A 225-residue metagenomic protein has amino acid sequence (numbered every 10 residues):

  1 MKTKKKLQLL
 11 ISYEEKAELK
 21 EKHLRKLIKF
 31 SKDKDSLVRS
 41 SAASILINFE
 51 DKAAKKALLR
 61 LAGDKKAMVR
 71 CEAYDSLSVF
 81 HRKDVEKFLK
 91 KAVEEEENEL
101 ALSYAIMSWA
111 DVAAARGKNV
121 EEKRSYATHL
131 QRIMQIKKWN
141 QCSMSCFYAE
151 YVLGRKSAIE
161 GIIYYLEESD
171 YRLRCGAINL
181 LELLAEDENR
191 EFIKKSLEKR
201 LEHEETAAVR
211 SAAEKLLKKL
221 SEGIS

Functional and structural regions predicted by a protein language model:
M1-N48, S211-K218: N-terminal alpha-helical scaffold/docking segments in eukaryotic complex subunits
K6-L9, A42, A73, A105 (+3 more regions): Conserved hydrophobic register position within alpha-solenoid helical repeats
I11-E14, I47, S78, A110 (+4 more regions): Structural signature of alpha-helical solenoid repeat scaffolds
A17-F30, D51-G63, R82-E94, A115-M134 (+3 more regions): Amphipathic alpha-helical scaffolding segments comprising HEAT/armadillo-like alpha-solenoid repeats
K34-D35, K65-K66, E97-N98, K138-W139 (+2 more regions): Short inter-helical turns and helix N-cap capping residues of alpha-solenoid HEAT/ARM repeat scaffolds
S36-N48, A67-S76, M107: Non-membrane alpha-helical segments in proteins
E198-S225: Eukaryotic acidic, Ser/Thr-rich intrinsically disordered low-complexity regions
